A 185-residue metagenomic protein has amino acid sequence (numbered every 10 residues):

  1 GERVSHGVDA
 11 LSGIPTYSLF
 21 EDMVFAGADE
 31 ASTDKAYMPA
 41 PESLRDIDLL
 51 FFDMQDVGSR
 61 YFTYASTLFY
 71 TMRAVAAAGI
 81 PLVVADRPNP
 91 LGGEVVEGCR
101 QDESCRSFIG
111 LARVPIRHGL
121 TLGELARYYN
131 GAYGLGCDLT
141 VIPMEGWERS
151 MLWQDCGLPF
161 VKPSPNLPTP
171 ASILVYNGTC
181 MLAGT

Functional and structural regions predicted by a protein language model:
E2-I47, S59: Glycine-rich oxoanion-binding loops at beta->alpha junctions
F25-G27, G58-Y61, N89-V95, E148-L152: Short, well-ordered, mixed-charge alpha-helical segments that flank or form enzyme active sites
D48-V57, V83-D86: Short acidic catalytic loops
D56-L68: Glycine/threonine-rich flexible loop motifs
A77-P81: A short helix->loop->beta-strand "cap" motif at the edges of active sites that frequently abuts
V83-C105: Glycine-rich, charge-decorated loop segments at or immediately adjacent to ligand/cofactor-binding or catalytic sites
C105-T179: Conserved anion/nucleotide-ligand pocket segment
C180-T185: Hard-cation-handling environments
